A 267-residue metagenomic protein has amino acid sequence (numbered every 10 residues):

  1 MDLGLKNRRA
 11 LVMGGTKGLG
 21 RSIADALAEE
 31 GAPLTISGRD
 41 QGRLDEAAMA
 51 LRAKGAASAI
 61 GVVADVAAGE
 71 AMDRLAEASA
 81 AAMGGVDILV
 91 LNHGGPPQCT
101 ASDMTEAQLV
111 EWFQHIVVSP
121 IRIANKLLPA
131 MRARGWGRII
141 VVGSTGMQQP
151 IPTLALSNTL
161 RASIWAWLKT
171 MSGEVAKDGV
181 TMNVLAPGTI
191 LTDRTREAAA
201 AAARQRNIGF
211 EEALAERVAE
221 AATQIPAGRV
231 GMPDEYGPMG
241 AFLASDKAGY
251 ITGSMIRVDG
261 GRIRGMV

Functional and structural regions predicted by a protein language model:
R9, G14-K17: Conserved glycine-rich cofactor-binding loop
N92-Q98, G261: Conserved NAD(P)H cofactor-binding loop of Rossmann-fold oxidoreductase domains
G95, S102-R122, W136, I140 (+2 more regions): Catalytic Tyr-X3-Lys loop
P129, G173-E174, G249: Alpha-helical segment proximal to the catalytic Tyr-Lys
I140-K177, G188-I190, T223: Catalytic loop of short-chain dehydrogenase/reductase
Q149, G240-A241, T252-V267: Short C-terminal tail/terminal secondary-structure segment of NAD(P)H-dependent dehydrogenase/reductase domains
A176, T181, I251-G253: Short, small/polar-rich loop/turn modules that mediate ligand/substrate recognition or access, typified
F210-A213, Q224-Y236, K247: A conserved structural motif in NAD(P)-dependent oxidoreductases
